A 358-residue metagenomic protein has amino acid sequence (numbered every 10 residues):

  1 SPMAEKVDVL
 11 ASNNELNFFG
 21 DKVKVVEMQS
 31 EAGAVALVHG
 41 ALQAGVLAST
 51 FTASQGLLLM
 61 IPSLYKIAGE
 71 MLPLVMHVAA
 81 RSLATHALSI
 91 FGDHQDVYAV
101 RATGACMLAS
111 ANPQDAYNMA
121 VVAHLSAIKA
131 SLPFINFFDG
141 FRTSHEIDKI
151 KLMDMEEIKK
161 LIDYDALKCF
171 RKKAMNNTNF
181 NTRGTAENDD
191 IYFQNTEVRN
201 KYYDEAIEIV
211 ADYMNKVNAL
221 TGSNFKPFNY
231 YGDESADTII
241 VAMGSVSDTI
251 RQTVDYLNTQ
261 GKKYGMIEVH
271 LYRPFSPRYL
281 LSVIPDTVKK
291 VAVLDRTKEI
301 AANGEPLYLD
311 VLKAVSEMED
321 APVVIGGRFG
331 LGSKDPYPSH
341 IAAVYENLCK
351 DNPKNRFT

Functional and structural regions predicted by a protein language model:
S1-A99, G104, V121, S333 (+2 more regions): Thiamine diphosphate
K6-N14, Q252-M266, S316-E317: Short helix-loop-beta junction
F19-V23, F134-N229: Conformationally flexible catalytic loops at phosphate/diphosphate-handling active centers
H86-I90, I209-F225, A242-I250, V269-P277: A general structural motif
I90-G140, L152, Y164, K313 (+1 more regions): Conserved thiamine diphosphate
E234-K262, F275-S282: Redox- and metal-dependent alpha/beta enzyme cores, enriched for Fe-S-associated oxidoreductases and cofactor-handling
K290-T358: Peripheral docking tails and interdomain loops at the edges of cofactor- or intermediate-handling domains
